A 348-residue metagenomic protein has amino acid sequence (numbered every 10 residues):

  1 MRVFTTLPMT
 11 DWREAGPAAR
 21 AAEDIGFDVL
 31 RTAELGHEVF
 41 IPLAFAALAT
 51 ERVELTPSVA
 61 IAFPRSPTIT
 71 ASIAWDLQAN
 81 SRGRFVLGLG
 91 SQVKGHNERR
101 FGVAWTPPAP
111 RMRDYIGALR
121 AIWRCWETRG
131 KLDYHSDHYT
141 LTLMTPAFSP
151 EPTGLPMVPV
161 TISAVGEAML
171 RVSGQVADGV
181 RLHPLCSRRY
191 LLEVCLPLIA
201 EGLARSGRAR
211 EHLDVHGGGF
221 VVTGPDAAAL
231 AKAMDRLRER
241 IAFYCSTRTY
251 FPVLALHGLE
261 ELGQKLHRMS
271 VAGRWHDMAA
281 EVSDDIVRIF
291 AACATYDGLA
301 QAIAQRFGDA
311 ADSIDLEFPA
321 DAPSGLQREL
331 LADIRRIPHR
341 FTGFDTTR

Functional and structural regions predicted by a protein language model:
M1-R348: Active-site-adjacent structural elements that line small-molecule/cofactor binding pockets in enzymes
